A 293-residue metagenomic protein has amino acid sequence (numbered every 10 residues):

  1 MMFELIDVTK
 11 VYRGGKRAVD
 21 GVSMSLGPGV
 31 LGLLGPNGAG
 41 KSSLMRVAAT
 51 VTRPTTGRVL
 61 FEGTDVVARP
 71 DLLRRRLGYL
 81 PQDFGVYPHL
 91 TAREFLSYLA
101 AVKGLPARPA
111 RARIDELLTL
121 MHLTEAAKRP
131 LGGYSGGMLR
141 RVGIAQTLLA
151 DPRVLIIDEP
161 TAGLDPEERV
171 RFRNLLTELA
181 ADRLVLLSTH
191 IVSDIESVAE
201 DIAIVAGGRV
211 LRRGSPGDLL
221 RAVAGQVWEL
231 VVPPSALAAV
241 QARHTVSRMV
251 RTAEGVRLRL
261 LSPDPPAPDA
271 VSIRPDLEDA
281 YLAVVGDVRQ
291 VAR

Functional and structural regions predicted by a protein language model:
M2-I6, K10-A206: ABC transporter nucleotide-binding domains
P28, E125, P234, S262-D264: Non-catalytic surface loops within mature trypsin-like serine protease
P88, A238, D279: Alpha-helical elements of the RecA-like P-loop NTPase motor core of helicases
A92, P216, R274-L277: Structural motif detector for alpha-helix initiation sites
K103-G104, M121, V223, H244 (+1 more regions): A broad structural signal for alpha-helix termini and local helix breaks/kinks
R171-R259: ABC transporter nucleotide-binding domain
R248, T252-R293: C-terminal coupling/interaction segments
